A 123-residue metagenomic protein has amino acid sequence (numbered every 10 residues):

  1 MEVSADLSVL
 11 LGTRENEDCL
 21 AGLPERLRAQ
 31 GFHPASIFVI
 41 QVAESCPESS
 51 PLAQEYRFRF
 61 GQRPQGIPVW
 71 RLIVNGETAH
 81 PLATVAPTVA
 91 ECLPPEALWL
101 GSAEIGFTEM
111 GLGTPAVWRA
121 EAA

Functional and structural regions predicted by a protein language model:
M1-R26: Short, extreme N-terminal segment that most often corresponds to the first beta-strand
L7-E15, G31, V74-T78, L93: Beta-strand elements of well-folded, non-transmembrane domains
L20, A83-P87: Charge-rich, low-aromatic oligomerization/scaffolding segments with amphipathic character
P24-A35, A90-W99: A common structural junction motif
R28-A83, G111-A123: Short, intrinsically disordered low-complexity segments
A90-A123: Acidic, proline/glycine-rich low-complexity IDRs
